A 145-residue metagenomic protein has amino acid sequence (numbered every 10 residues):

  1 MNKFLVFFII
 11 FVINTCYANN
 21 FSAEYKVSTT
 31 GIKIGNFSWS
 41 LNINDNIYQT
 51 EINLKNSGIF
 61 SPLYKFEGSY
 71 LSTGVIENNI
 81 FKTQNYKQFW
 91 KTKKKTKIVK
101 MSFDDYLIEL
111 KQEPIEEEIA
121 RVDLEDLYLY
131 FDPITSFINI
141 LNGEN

Functional and structural regions predicted by a protein language model:
F4-N14: Sec-dependent N-terminal signal peptides
V6, N20, F81, N85 (+2 more regions): Alpha-helical structural elements
C16-I80, N85-I98: N-terminal cleavable signal peptides for secretion/export
T96-N145: Solvent-exposed helix/loop surface patches that form functional interfaces
